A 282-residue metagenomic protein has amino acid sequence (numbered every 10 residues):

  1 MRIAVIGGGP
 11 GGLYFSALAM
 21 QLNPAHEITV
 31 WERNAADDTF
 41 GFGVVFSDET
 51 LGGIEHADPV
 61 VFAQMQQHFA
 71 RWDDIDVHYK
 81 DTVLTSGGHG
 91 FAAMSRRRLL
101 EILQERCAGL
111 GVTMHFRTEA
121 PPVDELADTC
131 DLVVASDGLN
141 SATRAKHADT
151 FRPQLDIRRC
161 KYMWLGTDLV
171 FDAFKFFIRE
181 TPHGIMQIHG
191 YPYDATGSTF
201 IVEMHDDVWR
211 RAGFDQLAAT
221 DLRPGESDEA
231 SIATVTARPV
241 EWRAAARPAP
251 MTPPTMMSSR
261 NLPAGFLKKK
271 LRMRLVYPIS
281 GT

Functional and structural regions predicted by a protein language model:
M1-G11: Beta1/beta-strand and adjacent pyrophosphate-binding region of the FAD-binding site in flavoprotein oxidoreductases
I6, L18-G41: Glycine-rich FAD pyrophosphate-binding loop
G11, A36, N140: Conserved Rossmann-like nucleotide-cofactor binding loop
A35-G53: Conserved N-terminal glycine-rich FAD pyrophosphate-binding loop of Rossmann-like flavoproteins
D48-W164, A245, P263-F266: Conserved N-terminal helical subregion
G87-H89, S95, D172-P250, P263-G265 (+1 more regions): Conserved FAD/dinucleotide-binding core of flavoprotein oxidoreductases
D124, A245-T282: N-terminal, intrinsically disordered, basic low-complexity segments enriched in Arg/Pro/Ser/Thr
